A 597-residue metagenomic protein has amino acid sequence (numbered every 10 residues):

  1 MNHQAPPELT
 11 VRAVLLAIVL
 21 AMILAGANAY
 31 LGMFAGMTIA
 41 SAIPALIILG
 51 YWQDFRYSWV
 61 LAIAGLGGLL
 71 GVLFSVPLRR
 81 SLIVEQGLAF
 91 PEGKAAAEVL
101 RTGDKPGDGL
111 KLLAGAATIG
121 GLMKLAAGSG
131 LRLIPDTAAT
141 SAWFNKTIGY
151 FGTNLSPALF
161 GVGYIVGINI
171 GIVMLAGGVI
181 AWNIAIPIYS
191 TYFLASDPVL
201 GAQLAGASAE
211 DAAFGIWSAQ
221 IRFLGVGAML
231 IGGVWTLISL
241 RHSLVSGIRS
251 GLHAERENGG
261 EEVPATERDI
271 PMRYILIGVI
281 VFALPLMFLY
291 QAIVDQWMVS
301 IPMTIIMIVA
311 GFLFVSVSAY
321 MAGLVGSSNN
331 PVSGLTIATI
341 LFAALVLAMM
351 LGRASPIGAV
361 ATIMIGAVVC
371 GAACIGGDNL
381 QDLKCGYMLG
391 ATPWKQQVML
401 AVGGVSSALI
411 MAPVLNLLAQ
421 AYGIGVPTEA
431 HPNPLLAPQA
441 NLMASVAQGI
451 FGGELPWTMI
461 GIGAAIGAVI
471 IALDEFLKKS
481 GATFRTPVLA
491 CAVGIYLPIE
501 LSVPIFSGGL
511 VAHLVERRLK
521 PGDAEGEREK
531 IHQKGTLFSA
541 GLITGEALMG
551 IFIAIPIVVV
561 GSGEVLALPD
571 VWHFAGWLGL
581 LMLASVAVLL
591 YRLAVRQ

Functional and structural regions predicted by a protein language model:
M1-Q597: Alpha-helical multipass membrane-protein architecture
